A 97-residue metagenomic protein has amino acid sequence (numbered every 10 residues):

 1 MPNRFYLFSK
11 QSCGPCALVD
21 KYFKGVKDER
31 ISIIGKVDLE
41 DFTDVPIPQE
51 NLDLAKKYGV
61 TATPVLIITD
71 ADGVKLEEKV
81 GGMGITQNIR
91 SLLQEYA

Functional and structural regions predicted by a protein language model:
M1-R30: Local sequence-structure signature of Cys/Sec-based thiol-disulfide redox active-site neighborhoods
F8, R30-E50: Thiol-based oxidoreductase modules, predominantly thioredoxin-like and allied folds used for disulfide exchange
S12-P15, T43-D44, I85: Alpha-helix N-cap/loop-to-helix initiation residues
K24, S32-I34, L93-Y96: Short, charged/polar low-complexity linear motifs in solvent-exposed/disordered segments
D28, K57-V60: Alpha-helix termination/capping residues and helix-transition junctions
V45-P46, K57, K79-V80: Short N-terminal micro-motifs specific to bacterial/archaeal maturation and metal-cluster initiation sites
N51-K56: Short, P/G- and charge-enriched loop/turn segments at secondary-structure junctions
T61-A97: Non-catalytic, surface beta->alpha helical segment in thiol-disulfide oxidoreductase systems
